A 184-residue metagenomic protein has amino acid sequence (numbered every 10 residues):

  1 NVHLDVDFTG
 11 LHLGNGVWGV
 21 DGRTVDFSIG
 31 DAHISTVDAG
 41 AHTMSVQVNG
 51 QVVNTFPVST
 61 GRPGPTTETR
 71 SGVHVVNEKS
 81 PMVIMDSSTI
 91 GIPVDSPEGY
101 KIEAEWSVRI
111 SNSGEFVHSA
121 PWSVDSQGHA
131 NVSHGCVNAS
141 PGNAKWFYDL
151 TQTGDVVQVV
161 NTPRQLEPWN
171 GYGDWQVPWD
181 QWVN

Functional and structural regions predicted by a protein language model:
N1-N15: Extracytoplasmic/surface-exposed domains of secreted proteins that mediate cell-envelope carbohydrate/peptidoglycan
D7-L11, A32, G40, N49-Q51 (+5 more regions): Solvent-exposed coil/turn segments that connect beta secondary-structure elements in extracytoplasmic/periplasmic
G14-D31, K79, E98-K101: Intrinsically disordered, low-complexity prosegments and terminal tails associated with secretory/extracytoplasmic
D21-A32, P57-P63, S87-D95: N-terminal post-signal-peptidase region of extra-cytosolic proteins
G22-V48, P65-S71: Low-complexity, Pro/Ser/Thr- and charge-rich linker/hinge segments at domain boundaries
M44, V76, V108: Conserved hydrophobic/aromatic pocket- or pore-lining residues that grip, position, or stack substrates in active sites
N54, E68-S71, V83-N184: Exported/periplasmic cell-wall-interacting domains
